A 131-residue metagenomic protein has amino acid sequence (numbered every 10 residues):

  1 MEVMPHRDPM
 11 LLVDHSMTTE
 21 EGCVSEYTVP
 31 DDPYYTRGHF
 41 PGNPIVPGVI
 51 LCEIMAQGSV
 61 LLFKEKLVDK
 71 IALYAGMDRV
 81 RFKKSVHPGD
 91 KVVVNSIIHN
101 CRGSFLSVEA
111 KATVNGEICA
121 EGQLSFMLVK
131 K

Functional and structural regions predicted by a protein language model:
M1-M4, S85: Short boundary/loop segments of OB/S1/cold-shock single-stranded nucleic-acid-binding domains
P5-V46: Catalytic strand-loop segment that frames the active site of acyl-thioester-processing enzymes
M10-L12, V92, L106: Hydrophobic core residues within well-ordered beta-strands of beta-rich domains
S16, V46-D69: Active-site helix/loop of acyl-thioester processing domains in fatty-acid/polyketide metabolism, spanning hotdog-fold
M17-E21, V86-D90, I97-K131: HotDog/MaoC-like acyl-thioester-processing domains
Y27, N95-I98: Short, hydrophobic/aromatic-enriched beta-strand segments in well-ordered soluble domains
G58-N95, C119, Q123-M127: Hydrophobic beta-strand-centered segment that forms part of the acyl-chain substrate-binding groove
